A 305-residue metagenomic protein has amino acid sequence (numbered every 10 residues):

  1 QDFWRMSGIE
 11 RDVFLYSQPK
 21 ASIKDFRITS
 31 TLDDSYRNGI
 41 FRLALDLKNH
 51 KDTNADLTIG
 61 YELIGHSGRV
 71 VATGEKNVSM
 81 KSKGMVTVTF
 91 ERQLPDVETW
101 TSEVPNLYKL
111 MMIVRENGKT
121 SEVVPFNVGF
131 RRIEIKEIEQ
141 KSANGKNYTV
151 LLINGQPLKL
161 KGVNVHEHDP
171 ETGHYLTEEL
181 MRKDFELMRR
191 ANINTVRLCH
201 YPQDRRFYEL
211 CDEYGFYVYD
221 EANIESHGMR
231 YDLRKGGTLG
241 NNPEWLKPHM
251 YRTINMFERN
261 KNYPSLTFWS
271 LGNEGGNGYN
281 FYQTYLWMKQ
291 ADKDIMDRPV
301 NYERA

Functional and structural regions predicted by a protein language model:
Q1-R205, L210, Y214-G215, R252 (+3 more regions): Secreted/periplasmic carbohydrate-active enzymes, especially glycoside hydrolases
F185-M188, T195-A305: Substrate-binding/catalytic cleft of secreted carbohydrate-active enzymes, primarily glycoside hydrolases
